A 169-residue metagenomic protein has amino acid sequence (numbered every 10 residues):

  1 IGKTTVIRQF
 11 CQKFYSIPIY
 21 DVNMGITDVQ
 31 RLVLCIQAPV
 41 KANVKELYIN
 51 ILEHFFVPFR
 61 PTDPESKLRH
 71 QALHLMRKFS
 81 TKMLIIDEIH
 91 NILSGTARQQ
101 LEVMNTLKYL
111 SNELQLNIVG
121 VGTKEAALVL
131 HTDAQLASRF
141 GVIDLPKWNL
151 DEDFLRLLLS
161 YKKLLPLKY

Functional and structural regions predicted by a protein language model:
K3: Conserved lysine of the Walker
V6-F10: Hydrophobic positions on the alpha1 helix immediately C-terminal to the Walker A/P-loop
K13-M24, V57-P58: Post-Walker A helix-loop "phosphate-sensing" segment adjacent to the P-loop in P-loop NTPases
D28-Q30, A42-N50, P58-N117, L150-D153 (+1 more regions): Mid-core helix/loop region of P-loop NTP-binding domains shared across ATPases and GTPases
L110-T132: Sensor-1/coupling segment of RecA-like P-loop NTPase cores
E125, W148-D151: Charged interaction scaffolds used for protein-protein
H131-K147: A short helix-turn-beta junction within AAA+ P-loop NTPase domains corresponding to the substrate/partner-engaging
L159-Y169: Intrinsically disordered, low-complexity segments enriched in Gly and acidic/Ser/Thr residues that form flexible
